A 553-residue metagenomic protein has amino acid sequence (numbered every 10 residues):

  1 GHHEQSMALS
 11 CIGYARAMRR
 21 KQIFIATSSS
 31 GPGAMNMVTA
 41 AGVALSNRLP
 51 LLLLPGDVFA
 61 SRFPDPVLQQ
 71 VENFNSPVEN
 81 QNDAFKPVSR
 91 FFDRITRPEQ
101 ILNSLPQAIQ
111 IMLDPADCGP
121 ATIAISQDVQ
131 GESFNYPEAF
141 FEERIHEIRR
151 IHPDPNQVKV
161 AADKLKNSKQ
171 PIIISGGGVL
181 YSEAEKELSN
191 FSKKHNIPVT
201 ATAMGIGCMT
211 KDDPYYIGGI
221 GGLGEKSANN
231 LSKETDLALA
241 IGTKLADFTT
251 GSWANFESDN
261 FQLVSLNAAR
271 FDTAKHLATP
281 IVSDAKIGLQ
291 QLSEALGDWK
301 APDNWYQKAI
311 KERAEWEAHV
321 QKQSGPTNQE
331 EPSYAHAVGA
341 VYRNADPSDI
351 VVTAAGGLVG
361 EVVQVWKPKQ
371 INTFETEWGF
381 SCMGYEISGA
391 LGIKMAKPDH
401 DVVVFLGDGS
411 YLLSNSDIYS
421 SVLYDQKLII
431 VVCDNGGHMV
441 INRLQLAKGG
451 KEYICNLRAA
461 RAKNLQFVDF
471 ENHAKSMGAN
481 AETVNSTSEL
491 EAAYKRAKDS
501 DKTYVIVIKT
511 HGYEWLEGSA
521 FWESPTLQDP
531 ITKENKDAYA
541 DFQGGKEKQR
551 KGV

Functional and structural regions predicted by a protein language model:
G1-A301, A340, N344-P347, K427-I430 (+2 more regions): N-terminal alpha/beta PP-like core and its mobile active-site loop of ThDP/TPP-dependent enzymes
G1-L9, A26-P32, T96-R97, A354-G356 (+3 more regions): Active-site nucleophile and cofactor-binding loops and adjacent substrate-binding regions of central metabolic enzymes
R62-S76, G222, E234, T273-A274 (+3 more regions): Thiamine diphosphate
C118-T122, W299-R313, V505: Flexible, glycine/charged-enriched surface loops at secondary-structure junctions
T122-G131, K308-W316, H511-E514, W522: A short, charged, Gly/Pro-tolerant segment at domain boundaries
P137-P155, P302-E331: Long, charged amphipathic helices and adjacent flexible linkers at domain junctions
G176-L180, P326, G407-G409: Conserved short loop/turn motifs at secondary-structure junctions
R313-S388, I393, D399: Active-site diphosphate/adenylate-binding microenvironment
